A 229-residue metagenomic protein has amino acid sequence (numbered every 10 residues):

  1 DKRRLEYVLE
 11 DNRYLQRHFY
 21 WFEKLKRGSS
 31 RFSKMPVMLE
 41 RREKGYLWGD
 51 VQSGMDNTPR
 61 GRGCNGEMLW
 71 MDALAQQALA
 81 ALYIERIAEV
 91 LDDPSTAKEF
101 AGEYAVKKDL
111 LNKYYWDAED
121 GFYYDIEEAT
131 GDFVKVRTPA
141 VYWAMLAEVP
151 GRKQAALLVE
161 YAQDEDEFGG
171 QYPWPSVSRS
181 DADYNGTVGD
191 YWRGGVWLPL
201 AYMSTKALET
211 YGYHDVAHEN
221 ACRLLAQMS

Functional and structural regions predicted by a protein language model:
D1-G49, M71-L74, V134, G194-A217 (+1 more regions): Aromatic-rich carbohydrate-recognition surfaces in CAZymes
R3-L25, Q76, A80, I84-N112 (+2 more regions): Extended, well-ordered alpha-helical scaffold segments
G28-M68, D109-V196, L225-S229: Extended glycan-interaction surfaces of carbohydrate-active proteins
N65-L79, T96-E99, E103, V136 (+1 more regions): Short, contiguous, pocket-lining structural segments that sit at or immediately flank catalytic/ligand-binding sites
E89, M145, E209: Short polybasic/polar patches that bind polyanions
